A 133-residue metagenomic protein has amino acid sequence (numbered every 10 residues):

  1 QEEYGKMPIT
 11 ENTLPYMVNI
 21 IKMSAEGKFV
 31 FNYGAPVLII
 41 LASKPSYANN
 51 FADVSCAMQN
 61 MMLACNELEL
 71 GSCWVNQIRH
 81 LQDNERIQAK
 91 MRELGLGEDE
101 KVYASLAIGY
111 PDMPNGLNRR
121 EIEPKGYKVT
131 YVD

Functional and structural regions predicted by a protein language model:
Q1-N50: Glycine/small-residue-rich phosphate/adenosyl-binding loop
M23-E26, A89-E93, N115: Glycine-rich, charged/polar anion/phosphate-binding loops that engage phosphate groups from diverse ligands
F31, D53, R120-I122: Short, contiguous, pocket-lining structural segments that sit at or immediately flank catalytic/ligand-binding sites
G34-V37, L70, E98-V102: Short coil/turn connectors at secondary-structure junctions
V37-K90: Small-aliphatic-rich amphipathic alpha-helix that forms the alpha element of a beta-alpha
C65, R79, L94-G95, Y110-D112: Short leucine-rich amphipathic alpha-helical surface patches
R86-E100: Short, structured secondary-structure boundary patches
L96-D133: C-terminal helix-cap and adjacent tail motif
